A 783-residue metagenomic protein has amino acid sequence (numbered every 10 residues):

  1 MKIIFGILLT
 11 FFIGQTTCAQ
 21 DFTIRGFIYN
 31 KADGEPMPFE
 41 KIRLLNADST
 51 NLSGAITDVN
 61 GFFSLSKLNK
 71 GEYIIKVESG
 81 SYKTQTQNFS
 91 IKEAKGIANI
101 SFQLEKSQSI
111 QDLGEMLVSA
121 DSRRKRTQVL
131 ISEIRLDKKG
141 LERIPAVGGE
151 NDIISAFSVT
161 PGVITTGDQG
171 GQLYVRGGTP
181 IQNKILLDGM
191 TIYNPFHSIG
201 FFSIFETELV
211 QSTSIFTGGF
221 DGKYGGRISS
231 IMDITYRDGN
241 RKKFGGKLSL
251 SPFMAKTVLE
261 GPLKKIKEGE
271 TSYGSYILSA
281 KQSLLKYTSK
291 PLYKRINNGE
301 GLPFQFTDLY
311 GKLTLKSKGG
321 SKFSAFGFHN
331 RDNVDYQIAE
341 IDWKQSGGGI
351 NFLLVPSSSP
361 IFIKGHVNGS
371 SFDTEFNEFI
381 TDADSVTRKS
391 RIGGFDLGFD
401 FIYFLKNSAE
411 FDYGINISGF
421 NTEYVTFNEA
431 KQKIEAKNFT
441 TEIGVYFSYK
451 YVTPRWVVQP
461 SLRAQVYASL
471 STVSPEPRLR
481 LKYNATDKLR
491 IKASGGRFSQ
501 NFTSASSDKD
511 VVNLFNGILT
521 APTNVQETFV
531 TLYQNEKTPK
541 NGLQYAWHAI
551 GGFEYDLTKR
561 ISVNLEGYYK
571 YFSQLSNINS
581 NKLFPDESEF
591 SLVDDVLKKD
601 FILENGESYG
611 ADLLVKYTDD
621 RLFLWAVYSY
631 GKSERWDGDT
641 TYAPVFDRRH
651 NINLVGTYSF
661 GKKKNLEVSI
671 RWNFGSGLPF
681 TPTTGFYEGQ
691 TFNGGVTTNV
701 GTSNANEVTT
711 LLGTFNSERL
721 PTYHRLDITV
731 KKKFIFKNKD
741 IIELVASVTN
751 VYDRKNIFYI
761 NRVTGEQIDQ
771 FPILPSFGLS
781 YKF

Functional and structural regions predicted by a protein language model:
C18-E115: Periplasm-facing N-terminal accessory domains of Gram-negative outer-membrane beta-barrel systems
T23, F253-L284, R295-N333, Q337-G369 (+1 more regions): Transmembrane beta-barrel wall of Gram-negative outer-membrane proteins
S90-E93, A98, S119, R123-I181 (+2 more regions): Periplasmic N-terminal accessory/gating domains of Gram-negative outer-membrane beta-barrel systems
S158, G349-V355, R497-N564, Y569-F572 (+3 more regions): Outer-membrane beta-barrel signature, preferentially recognizing the C-terminal barrel domain of Gram-negative
G200-S203, Q211-D221, S230-G261, S279-Q282 (+2 more regions): Short strand-turn segments of transmembrane beta-barrel domains in outer membranes, especially the first one or two
G394-G398, N438, E442-Y446, T538 (+4 more regions): Outer membrane beta-barrel strand-and-loop segments of large Gram-negative receptors, especially TonB-dependent
Y568-Y571, F590-P679: Gram-negative outer-membrane beta-barrel transporters
N673-T697, G701-N706, R719-D727, K731-F783: C-terminal beta-signal and adjacent terminal beta-strands/loops of Gram-negative outer-membrane beta-barrel proteins
